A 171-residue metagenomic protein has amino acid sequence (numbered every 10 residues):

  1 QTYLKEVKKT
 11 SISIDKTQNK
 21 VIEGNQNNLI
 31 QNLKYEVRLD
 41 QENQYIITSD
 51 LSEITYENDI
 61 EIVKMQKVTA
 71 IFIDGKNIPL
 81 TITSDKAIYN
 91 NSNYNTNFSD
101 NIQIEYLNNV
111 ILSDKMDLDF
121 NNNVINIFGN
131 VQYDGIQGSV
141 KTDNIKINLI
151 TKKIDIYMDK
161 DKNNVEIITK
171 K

Functional and structural regions predicted by a protein language model:
Q1-K171: Mature-chain termini and adjacent capping regions
